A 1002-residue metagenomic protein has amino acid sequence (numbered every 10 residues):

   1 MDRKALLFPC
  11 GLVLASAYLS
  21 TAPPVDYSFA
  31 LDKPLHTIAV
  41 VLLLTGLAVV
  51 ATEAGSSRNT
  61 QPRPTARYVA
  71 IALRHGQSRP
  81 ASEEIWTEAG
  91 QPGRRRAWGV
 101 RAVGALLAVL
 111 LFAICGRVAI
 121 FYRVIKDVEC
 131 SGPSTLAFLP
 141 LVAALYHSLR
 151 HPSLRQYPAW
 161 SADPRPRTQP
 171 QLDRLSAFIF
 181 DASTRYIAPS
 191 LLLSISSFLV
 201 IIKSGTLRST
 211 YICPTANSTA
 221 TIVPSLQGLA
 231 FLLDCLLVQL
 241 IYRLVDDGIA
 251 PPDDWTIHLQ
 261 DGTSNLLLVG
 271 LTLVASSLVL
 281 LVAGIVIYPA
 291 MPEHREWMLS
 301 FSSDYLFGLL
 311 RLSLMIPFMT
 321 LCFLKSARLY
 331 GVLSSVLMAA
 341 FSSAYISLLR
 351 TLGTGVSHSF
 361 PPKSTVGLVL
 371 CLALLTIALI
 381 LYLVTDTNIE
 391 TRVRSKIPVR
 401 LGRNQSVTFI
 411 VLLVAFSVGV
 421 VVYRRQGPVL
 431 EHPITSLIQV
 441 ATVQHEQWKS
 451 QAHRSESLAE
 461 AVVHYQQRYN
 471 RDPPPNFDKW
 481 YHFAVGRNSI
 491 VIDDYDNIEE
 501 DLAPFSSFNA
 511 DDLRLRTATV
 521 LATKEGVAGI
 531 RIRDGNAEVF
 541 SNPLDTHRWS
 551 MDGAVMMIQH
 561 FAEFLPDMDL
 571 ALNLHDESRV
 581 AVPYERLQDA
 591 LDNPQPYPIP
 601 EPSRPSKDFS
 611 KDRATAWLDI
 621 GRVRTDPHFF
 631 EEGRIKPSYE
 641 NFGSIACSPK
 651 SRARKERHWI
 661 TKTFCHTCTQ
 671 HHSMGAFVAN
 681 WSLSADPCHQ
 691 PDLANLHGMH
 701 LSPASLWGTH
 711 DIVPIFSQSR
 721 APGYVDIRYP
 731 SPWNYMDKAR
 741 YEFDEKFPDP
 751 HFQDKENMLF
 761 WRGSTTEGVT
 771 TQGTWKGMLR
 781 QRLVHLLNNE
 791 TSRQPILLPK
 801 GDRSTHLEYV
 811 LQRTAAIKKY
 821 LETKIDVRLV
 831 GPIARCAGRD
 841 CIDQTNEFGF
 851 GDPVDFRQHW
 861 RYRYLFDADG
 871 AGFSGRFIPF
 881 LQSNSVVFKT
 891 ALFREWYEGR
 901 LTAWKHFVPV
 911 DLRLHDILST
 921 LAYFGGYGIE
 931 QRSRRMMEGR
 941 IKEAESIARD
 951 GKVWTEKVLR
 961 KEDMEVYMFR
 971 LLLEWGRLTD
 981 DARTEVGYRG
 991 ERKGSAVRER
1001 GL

Functional and structural regions predicted by a protein language model:
D2-D855, G990-R1000: Secretory-pathway glycan-assembly enzymes, especially type II membrane glycosyltransferases that use nucleotide-sugar
P853-K993, V997-R1000: Catalytic binding pocket for nucleotide-activated donors in carbohydrate/polymer assembly enzymes
